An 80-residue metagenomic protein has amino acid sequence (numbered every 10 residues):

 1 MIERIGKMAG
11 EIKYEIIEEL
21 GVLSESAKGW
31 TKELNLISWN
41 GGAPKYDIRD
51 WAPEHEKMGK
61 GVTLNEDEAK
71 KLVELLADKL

Functional and structural regions predicted by a protein language model:
I2-L80: Positively charged, low-complexity terminal tracts and the immediately adjacent first secondary-structure elements
